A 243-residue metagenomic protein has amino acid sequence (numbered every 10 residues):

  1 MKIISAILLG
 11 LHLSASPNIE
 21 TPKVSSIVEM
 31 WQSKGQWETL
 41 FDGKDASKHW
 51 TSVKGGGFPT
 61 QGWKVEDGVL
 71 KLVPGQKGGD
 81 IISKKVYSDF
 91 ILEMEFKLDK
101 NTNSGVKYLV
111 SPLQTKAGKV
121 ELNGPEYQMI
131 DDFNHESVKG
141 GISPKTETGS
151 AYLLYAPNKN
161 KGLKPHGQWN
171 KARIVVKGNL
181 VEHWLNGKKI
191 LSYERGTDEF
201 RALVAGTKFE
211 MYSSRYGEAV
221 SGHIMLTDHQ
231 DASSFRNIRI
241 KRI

Functional and structural regions predicted by a protein language model:
S5-S16: Hydrophobic h-region of N-terminal signal peptides that target proteins for export in Gram-negative bacteria
P17-I243: Carbohydrate-interacting regions of secretory-pathway proteins
